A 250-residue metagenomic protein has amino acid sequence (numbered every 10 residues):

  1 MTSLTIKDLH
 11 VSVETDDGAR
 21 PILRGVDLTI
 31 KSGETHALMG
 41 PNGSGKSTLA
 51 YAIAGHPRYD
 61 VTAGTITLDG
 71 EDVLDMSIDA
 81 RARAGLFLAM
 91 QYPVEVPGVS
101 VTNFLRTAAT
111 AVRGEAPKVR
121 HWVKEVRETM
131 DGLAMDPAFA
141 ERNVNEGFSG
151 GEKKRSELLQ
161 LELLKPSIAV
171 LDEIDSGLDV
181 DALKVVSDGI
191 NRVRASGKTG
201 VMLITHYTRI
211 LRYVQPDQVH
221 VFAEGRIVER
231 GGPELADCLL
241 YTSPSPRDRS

Functional and structural regions predicted by a protein language model:
L4-I6, L23-G25: Conserved structural motif at the start of ABC-family nucleotide-binding domains
M39-P41: The feature captures the beta-strand-to-loop junction immediately N-terminal to the Walker
T65-R81, N145: ABC ATPase NBD Q-loop/coupling interface
V94-S167: ABC-family P-loop ATPase nucleotide-binding domains
E173-I174, D181: Walker B catalytic motif
V214-G231: H-loop (His-switch) and adjacent beta-strand-loop-beta switch element of ABC-type ATPase nucleotide-binding domains
Y241-D248: Conserved small/polar residues in nucleotide/adenosyl-binding loops
